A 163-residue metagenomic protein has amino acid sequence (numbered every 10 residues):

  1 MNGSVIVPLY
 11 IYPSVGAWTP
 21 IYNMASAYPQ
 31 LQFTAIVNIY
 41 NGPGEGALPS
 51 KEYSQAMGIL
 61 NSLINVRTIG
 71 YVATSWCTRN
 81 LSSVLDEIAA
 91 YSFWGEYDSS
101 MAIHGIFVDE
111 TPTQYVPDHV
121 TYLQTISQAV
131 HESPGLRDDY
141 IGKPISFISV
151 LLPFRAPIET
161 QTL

Functional and structural regions predicted by a protein language model:
M1-L163: Glycan-processing catalytic domains of CAZymes
